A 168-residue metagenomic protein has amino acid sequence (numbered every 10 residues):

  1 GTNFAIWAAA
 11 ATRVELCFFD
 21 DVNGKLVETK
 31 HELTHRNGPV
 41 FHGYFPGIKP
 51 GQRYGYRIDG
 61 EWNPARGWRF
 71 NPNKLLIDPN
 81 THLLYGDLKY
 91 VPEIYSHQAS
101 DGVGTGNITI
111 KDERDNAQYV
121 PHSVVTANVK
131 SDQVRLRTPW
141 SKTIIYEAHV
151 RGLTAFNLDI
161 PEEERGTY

Functional and structural regions predicted by a protein language model:
G1-T29, L33-T34, F45, I144-Y146: Insoluble glucan recognition modules
W7, G55-R57, H149: Residue-level recognition of well-ordered secondary-structure positions
A9-A11, E61-N63, V150-A155: Short, solvent-exposed loop/turn segments at secondary-structure junctions
E28, R36-V40, G47-I145, F156-D159 (+1 more regions): The feature marks proteins involved in alpha-glucan
R165-Y168: Short, intrinsically disordered, charge-balanced linker/junction segments flanking boundaries in proteins
